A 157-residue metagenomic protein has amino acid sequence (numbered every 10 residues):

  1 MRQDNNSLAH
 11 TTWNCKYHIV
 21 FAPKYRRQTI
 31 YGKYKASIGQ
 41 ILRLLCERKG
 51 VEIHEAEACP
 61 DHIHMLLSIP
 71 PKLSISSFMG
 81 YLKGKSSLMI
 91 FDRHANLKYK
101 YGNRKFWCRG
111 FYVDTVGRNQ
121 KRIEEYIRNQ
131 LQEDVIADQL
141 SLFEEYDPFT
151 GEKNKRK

Functional and structural regions predicted by a protein language model:
M1-K157: Basic nucleic-acid-binding interfaces
